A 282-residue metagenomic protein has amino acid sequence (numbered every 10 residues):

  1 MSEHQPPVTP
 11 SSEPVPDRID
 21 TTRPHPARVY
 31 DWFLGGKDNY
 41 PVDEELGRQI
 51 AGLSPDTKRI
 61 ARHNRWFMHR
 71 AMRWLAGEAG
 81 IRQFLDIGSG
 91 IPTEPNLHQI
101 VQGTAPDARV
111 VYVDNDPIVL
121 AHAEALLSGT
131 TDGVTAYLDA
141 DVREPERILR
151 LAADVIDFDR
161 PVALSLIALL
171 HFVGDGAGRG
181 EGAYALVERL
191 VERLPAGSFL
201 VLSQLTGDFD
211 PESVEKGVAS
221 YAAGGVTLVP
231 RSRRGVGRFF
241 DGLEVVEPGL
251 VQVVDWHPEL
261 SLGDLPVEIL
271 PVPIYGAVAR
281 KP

Functional and structural regions predicted by a protein language model:
M1-A140, P145-E146, L151-F158, P273: Rossmann-like AdoMet
P145-L149, F172-R189: A short, conserved alpha-helix within the catalytic core of class I
I156-H171: Short SAM/SAH-binding signature in class I
V162-L166, L186-V187, E192-Q204: Conserved beta-strand signature within the Rossmann-like core of class I S-adenosyl-L-methionine
L169-F172, L205-F209: Short "lid" loop at the C-terminus of a central beta-strand within the Rossmann-like core of SAM-dependent
D210-G224: Short, glycine-/aromatic-enriched active-site segment of Class I SAM-dependent methyltransferases
T227-L250: Short alpha-helix
G249, W256-P282: Core SAM-dependent methyltransferase catalytic element
